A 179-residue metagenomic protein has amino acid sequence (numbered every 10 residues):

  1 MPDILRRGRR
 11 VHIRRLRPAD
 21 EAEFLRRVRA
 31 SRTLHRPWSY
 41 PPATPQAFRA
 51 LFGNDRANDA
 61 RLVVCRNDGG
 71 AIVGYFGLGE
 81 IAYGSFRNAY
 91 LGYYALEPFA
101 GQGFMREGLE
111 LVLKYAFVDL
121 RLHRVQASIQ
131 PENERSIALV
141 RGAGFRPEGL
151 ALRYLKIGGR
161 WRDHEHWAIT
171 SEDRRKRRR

Functional and structural regions predicted by a protein language model:
M1-R32, R61, C65-R179: Acyl-donor (CoA/ACP) binding surface of acyl/acetyltransferases
T33-L51: Conserved GNAT-fold acetyl-CoA-binding loop/helix
A43-A47, D55-R56, Y94-A95: Juxtamembrane/interface motifs at transmembrane-helix termini
R49-N54, R179: Short, charge- and proline-biased low-complexity linear segments that act as flexible interaction/docking motifs
F52-V63: A short helix-loop-beta-strand connector motif used in the catalytic cores of GNAT acetyltransferases and, in some
